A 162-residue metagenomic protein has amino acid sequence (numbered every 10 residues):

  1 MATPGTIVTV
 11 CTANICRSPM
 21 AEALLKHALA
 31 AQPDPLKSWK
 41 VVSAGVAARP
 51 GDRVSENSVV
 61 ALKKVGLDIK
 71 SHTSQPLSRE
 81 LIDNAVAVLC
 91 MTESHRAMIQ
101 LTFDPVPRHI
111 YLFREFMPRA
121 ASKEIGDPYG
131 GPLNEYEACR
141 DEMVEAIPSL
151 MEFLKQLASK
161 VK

Functional and structural regions predicted by a protein language model:
A2-N84, E152-V161: Conserved active-site segments centered on acidic
P4, A87, E93-K162: Phosphate-binding/catalytic loops
T9, L89-C90: Hydrophobic beta-strand core positions in alpha/beta domains
S18, T92-E93: Helix N-cap/beta->alpha junction signal
